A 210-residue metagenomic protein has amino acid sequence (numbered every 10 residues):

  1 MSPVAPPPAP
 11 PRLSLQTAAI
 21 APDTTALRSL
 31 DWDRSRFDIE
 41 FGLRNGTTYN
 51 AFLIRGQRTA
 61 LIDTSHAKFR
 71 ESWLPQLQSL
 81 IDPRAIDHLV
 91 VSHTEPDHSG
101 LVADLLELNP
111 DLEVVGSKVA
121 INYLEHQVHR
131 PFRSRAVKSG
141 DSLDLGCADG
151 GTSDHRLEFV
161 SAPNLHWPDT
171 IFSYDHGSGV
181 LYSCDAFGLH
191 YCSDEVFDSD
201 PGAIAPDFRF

Functional and structural regions predicted by a protein language model:
M1-P11, L15-P22, G177-S178, V196-F210: Accessory terminal helices/loops
P3, F37-G42, S65-K68, V90-H93 (+1 more regions): Short, flexible loop segments at the rims of nucleotide/cofactor-binding pockets, characterized by
P3, P8, R12, A19-P22 (+1 more regions): Metallo-beta-lactamase
T17-S79, F172-D175, V180-S183: Conserved beta-strand hairpin/beta-sheet module of binuclear metal-dependent hydrolase folds, prominently
Q57, K68-V115: Active-site metal-binding motif and surrounding structural segment of the metallo-beta-lactamase
I62-T64, A85-T94, V114-S117, S161-A162 (+1 more regions): Active-site neighborhood of phospho(di)ester-bond hydrolases with catalytic His/Asp-centered motifs
D104, H126-H129, C192-V196: Short acidic, glycine/serine/threonine-rich loops at helix termini
G151-F210: Metallo-beta-lactamase
